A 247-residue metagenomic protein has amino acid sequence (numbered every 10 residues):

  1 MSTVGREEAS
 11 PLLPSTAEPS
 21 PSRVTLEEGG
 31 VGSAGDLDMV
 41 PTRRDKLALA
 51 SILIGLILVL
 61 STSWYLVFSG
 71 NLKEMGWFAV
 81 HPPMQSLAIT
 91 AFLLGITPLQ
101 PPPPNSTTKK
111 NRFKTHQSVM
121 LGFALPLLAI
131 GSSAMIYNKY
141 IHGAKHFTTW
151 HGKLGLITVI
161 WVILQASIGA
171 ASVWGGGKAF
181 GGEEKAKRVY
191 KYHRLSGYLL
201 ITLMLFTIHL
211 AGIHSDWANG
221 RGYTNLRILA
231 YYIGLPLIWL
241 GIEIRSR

Functional and structural regions predicted by a protein language model:
S2-R247: Membrane-embedded alpha-helical bundles that constitute the cytochrome b-like, heme-associated redox core of multi-pass
